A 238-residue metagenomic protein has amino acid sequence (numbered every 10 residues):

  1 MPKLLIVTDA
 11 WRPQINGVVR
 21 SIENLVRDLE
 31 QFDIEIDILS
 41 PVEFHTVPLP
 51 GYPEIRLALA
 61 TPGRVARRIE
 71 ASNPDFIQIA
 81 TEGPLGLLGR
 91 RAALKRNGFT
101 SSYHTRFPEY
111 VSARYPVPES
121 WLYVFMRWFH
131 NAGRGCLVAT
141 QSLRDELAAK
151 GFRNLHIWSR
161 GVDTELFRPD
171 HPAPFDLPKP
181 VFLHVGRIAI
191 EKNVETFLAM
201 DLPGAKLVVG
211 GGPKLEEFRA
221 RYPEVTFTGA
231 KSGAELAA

Functional and structural regions predicted by a protein language model:
M1-F44, S72: N-terminal subdomain of nucleotide-sugar transferases
A10-R12, V185-V194, G212-P213, K231: Short donor-sugar binding/catalytic loops of nucleotide-sugar-dependent glycosyltransferases, especially enzymes
P41-S72, I79, P118: A short, charged, and often flexible helix/loop element on the N-terminal side of the glycosyltransferase catalytic
I77-Y103, P108: An aromatic- and histidine-rich active-site surface loop
L94, F107-G135: A conserved, positively charged/aromatic
Y123-D170: Donor nucleotide-sugar binding/catalytic pocket of nucleotide-sugar-dependent glycosyltransferases
P174-L207: Conserved donor-binding/catalytic core segment of Leloir-type glycosyltransferases
L215-A237: Nucleotide-activated donor-binding/catalytic signature segment of Leloir-type glycosyltransferases, i.e., the conserved
